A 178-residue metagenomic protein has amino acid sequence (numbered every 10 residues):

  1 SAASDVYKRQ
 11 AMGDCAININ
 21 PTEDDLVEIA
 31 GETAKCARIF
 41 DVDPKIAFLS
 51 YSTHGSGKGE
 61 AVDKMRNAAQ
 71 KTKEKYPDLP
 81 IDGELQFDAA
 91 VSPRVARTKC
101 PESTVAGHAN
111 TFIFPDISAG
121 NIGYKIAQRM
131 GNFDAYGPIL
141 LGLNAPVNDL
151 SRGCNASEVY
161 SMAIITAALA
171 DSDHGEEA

Functional and structural regions predicted by a protein language model:
A2-Y7: Short, small-residue-biased leader/transition segments that mark boundaries at the very start of proteins
K8-N18, G142-A145: Gly-rich Lys/Arg/Thr-decorated short loops/hinges at beta-loop-alpha junctions or inter-strand turns that position
D14-V27, S56, S151-A156: Short, glycine-rich nucleotide/cofactor-binding loops
C15-I19, Y51-T111: Active-site rim loops that border cofactor/substrate pockets in soluble metabolic enzymes
L26-A37, A68, I165-T166: Short, well-ordered amphipathic alpha-helical segments that serve as non-catalytic structural scaffolds within diverse
I39-A47, Y76-L85, S172-A178: Flexible, glycine/charged-enriched surface loops at secondary-structure junctions
S103-V105, N110, A119, Y124-A178: Internal helix-turn-beta structural module
